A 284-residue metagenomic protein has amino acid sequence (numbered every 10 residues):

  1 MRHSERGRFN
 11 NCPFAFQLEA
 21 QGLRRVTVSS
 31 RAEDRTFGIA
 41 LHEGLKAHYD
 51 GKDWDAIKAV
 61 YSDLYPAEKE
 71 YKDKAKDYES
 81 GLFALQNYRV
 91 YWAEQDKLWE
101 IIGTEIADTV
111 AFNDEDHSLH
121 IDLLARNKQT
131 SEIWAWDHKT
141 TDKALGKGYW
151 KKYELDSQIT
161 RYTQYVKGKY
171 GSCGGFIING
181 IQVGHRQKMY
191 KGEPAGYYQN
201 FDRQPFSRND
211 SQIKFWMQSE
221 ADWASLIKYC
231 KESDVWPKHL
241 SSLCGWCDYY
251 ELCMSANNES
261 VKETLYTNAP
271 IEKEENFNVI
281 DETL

Functional and structural regions predicted by a protein language model:
M1-E5: Short acidic, Pro/Gly- and aromatic-enriched capping/linker segments at domain boundaries
R6-G51, W246-Y249: Nuclease catalytic cores
P13-A20, E132-K139, A221-S225: Active-site-adjacent bridging/hinge elements
G22, K46-D53, A125, T140-K143 (+2 more regions): Hydrophobic/aromatic-lined pockets within catalytic cores
E33, F37, D77, G81 (+1 more regions): Hydrophobic (often cysteine-bearing) scaffold residues that line and stabilize catalytic clefts of nucleotide/cofactor
A40-A107, A111: A non-catalytic, helix-rich entry segment at domain boundaries
G103-Y170: Non-catalytic protein-protein interaction segments used by genome-maintenance enzymes to assemble and couple activities
N113, T163-L284: Metal-dependent nuclease catalytic regions and adjoining charged, substrate-binding loops involved in nucleic-acid end
